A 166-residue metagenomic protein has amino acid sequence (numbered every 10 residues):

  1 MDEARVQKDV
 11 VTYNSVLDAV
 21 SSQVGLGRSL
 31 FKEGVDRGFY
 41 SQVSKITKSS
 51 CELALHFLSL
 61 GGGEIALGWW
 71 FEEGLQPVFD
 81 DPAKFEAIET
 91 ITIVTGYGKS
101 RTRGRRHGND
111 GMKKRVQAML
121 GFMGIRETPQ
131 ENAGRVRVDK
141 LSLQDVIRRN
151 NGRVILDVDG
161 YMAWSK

Functional and structural regions predicted by a protein language model:
M1, L17-S21: The core hydrophobic/aromatic register in alpha-helical repeat solenoids, strongest for pentatricopeptide repeats
R5, G38-F39: Inter-helix linker motif
D9-N14: Pentatricopeptide repeat
E52-A87: An N-terminal amphipathic alpha-helical segment
P77-R103: Short glycine-rich, basic-tinged beta-strand/loop micro-motifs
M112-K166: C-terminal edge-of-domain segments
